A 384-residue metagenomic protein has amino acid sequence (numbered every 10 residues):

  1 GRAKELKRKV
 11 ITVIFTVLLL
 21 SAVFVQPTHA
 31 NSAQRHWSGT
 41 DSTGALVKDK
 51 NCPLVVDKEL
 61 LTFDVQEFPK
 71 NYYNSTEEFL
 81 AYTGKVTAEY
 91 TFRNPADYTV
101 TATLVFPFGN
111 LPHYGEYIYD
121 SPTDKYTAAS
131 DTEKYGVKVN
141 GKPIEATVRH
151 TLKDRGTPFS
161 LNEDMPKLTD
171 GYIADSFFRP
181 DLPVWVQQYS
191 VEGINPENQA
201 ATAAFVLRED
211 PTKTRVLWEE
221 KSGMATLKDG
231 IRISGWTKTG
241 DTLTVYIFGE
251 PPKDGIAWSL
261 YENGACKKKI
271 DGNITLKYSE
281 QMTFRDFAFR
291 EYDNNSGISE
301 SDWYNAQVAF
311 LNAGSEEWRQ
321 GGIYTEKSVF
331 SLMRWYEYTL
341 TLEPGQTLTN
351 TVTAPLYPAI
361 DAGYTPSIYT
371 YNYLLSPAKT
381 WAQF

Functional and structural regions predicted by a protein language model:
A3-I14: Bacterial N-terminal signal peptides that target proteins for export
I14-A22: Bacterial N-terminal signal peptides
S21-H29: C-terminal segment of classical bacterial N-terminal signal peptides
H29-F384: Lumenal/extracellular ectodomains and adaptor appendage modules of the eukaryotic vesicle/secretory system
